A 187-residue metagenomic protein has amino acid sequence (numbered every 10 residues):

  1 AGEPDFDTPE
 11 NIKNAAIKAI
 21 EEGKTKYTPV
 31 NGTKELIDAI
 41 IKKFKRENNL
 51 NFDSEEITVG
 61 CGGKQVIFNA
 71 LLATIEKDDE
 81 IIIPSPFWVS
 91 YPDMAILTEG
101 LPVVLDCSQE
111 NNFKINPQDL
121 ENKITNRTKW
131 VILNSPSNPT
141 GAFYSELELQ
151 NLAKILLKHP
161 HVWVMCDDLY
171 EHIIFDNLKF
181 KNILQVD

Functional and structural regions predicted by a protein language model:
A1-G62, N69: N-terminal small-domain helix-loop-helix segment of the aminotransferase-like
N51-I57, K77-E80, R127: Short acidic capping loops at alpha-helix termini that bridge into adjacent secondary structure
D53, V103, M165: Conserved Rossmann-like nucleotide-binding pocket used by diverse enzymes that bind dinucleotide cofactors
A73-A95: Conserved PLP-anchoring active-site segment centered on the Schiff-base-forming lysine
S85, V104-S108: Short beta->alpha connector loops at strand-helix junctions that form conserved, small/polar/Pro-enriched
I96-V103: A short helix-loop-beta submotif of the ANL/AMP-binding
Q109-L178: Active-site phosphate-binding strand-loop segment of PLP-dependent enzymes
